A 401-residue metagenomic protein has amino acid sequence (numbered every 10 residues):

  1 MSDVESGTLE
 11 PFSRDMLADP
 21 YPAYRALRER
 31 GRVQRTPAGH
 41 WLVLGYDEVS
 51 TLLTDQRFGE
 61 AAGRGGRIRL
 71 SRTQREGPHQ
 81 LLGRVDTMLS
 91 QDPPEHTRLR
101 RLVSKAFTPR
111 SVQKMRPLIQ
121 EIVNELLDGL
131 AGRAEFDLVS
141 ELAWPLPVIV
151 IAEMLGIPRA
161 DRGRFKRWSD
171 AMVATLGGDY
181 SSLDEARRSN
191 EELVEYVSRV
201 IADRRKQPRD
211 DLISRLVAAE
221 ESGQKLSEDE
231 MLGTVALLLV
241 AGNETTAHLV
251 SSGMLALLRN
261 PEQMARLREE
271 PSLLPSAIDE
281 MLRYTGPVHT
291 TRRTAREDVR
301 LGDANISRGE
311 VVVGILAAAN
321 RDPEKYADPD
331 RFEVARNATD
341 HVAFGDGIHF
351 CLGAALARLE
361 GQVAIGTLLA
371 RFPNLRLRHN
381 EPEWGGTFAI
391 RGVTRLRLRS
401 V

Functional and structural regions predicted by a protein language model:
M1-V401: Cytochrome P450
